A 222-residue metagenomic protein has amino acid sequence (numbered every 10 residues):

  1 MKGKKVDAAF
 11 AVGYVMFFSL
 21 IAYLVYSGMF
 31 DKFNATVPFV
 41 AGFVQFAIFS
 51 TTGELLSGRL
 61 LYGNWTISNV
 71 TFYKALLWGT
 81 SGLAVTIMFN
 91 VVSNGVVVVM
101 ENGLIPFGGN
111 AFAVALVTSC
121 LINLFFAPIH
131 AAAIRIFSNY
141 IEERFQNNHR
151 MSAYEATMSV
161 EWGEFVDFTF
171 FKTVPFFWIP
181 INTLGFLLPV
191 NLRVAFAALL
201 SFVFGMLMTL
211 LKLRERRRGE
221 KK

Functional and structural regions predicted by a protein language model:
M1-K222: Juxtamembrane/disordered regions of integral membrane proteins
